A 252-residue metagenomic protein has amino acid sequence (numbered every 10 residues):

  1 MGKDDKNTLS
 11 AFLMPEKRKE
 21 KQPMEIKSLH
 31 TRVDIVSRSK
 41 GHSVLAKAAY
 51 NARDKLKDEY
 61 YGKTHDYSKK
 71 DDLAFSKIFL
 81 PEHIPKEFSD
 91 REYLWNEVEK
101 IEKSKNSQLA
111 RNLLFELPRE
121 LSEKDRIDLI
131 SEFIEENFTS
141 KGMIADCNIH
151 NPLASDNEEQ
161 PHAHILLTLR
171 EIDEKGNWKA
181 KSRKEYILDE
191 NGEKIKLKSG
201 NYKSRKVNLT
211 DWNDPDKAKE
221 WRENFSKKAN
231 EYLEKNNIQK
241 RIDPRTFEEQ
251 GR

Functional and structural regions predicted by a protein language model:
G2-R252: N-terminal nicking endonuclease/strand-transfer module with a His-rich metal-binding environment and a catalytic Tyr
